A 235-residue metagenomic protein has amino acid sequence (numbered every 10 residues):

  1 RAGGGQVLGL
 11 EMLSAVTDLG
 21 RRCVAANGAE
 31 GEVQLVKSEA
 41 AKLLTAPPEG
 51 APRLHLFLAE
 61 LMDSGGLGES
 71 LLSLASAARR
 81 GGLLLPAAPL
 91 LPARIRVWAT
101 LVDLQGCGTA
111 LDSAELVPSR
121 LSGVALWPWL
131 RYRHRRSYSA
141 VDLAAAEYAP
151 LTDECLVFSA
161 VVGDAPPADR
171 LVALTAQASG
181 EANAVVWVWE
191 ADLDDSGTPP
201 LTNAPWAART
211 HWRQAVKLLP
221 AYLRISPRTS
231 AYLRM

Functional and structural regions predicted by a protein language model:
A2-M235: Class I SAM-binding transferase module
